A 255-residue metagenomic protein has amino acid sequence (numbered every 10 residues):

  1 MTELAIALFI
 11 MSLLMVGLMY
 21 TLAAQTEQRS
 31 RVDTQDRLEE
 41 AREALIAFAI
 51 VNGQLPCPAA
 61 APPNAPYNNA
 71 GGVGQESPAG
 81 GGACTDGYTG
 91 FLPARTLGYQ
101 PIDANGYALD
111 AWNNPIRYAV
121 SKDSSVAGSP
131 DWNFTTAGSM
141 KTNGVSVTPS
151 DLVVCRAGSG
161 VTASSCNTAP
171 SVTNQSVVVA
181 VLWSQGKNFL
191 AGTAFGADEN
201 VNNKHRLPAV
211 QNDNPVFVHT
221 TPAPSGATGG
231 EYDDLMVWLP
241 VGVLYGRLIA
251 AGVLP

Functional and structural regions predicted by a protein language model:
M1-Q25: N-terminal single-pass transmembrane signal-anchor helix
A23-P255: N-terminal pilin/flagellin-like segments and related low-complexity appendage regions
